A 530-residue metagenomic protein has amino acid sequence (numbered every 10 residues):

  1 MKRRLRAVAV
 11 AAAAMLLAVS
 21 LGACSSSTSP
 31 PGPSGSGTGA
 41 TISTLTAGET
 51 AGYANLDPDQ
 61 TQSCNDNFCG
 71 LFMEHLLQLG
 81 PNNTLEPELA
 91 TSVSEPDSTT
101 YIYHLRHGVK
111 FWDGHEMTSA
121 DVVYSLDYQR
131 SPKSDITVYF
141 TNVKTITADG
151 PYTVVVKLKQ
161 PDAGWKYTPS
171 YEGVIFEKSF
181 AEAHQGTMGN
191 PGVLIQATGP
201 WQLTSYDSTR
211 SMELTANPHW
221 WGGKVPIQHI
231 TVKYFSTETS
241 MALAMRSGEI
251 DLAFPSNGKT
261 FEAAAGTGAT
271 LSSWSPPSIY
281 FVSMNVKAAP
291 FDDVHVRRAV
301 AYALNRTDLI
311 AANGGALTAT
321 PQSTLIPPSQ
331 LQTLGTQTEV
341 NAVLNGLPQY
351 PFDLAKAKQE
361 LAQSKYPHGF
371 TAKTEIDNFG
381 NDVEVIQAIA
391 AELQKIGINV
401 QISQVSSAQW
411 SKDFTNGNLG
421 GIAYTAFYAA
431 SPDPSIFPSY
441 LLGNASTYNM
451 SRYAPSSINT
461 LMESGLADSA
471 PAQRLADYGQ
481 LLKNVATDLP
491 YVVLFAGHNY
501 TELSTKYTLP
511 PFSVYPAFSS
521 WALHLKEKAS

Functional and structural regions predicted by a protein language model:
L16, L21, S36-G37, D207 (+3 more regions): Detector for C-terminal structural segments
G48-D97, D127, Q196: N-terminal lobe/hinge region of extracytoplasmic solute-binding protein
S94, I102, V138-E182, S205: Surface-exposed binding/hinge segments that line and control ligand-binding clefts or catalytic entry sites
T118-S125, P151-K157, G199-P200, I227-H229 (+5 more regions): Alpha-helical secondary-structure segments
S170-K224, H229: Gly/Pro-rich hinge or "lid" segments in bacterial periplasmic/extracellular proteins
S208, L354, K358-A429, A445: Ligand/substrate-recognition segments at binding pockets and active sites
N217-A263: Ligand-site clamp/hinge motif
T320-E360, N381-D382: Structural transition elements
